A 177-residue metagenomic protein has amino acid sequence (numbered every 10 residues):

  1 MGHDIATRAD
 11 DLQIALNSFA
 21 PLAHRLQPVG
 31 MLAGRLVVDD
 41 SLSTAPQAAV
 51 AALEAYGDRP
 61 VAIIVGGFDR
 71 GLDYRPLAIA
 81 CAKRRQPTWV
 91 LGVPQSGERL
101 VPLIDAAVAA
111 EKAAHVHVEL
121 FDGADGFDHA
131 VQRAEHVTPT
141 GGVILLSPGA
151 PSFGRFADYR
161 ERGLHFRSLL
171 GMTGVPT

Functional and structural regions predicted by a protein language model:
H3-R8, I14-T177: ATP-dependent carboxylate-amine ligase
